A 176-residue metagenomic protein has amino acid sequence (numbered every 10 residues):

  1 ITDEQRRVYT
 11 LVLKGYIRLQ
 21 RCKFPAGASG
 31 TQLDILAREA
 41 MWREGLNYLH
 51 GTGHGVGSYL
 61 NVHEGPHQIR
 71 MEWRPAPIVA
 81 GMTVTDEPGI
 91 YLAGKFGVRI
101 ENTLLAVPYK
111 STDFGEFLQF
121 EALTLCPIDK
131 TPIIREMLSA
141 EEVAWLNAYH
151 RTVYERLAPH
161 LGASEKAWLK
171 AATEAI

Functional and structural regions predicted by a protein language model:
I1-I176: Active-site neighborhoods and metal-handling regions in enzymes and metal-associated proteins
